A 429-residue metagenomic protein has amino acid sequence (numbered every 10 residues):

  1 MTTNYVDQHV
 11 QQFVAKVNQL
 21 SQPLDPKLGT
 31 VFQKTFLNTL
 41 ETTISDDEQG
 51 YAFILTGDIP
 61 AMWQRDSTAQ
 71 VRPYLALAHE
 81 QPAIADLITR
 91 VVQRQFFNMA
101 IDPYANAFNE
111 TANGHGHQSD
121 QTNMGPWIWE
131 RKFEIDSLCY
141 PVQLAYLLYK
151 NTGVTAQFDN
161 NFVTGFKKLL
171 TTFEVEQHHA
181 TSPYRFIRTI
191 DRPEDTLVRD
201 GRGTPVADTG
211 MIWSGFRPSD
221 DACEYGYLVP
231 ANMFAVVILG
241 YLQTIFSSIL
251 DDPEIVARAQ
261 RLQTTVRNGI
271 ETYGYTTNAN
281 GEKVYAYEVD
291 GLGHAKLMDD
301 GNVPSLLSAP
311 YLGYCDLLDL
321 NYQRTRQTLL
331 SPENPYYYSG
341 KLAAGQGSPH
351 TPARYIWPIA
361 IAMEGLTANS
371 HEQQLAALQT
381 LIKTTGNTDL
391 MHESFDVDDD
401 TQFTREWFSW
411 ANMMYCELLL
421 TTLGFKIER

Functional and structural regions predicted by a protein language model:
M1-G29, P82-V92, K168-D191, Y314 (+1 more regions): Long, acidic, intrinsically disordered low-complexity segments
M1-R65: Low-complexity, Ser/Thr/Pro/Gly-enriched N-terminal "stalk/linker" regions
N4, N18-K34, L147, E194-V198 (+6 more regions): Hydrophobic alpha-helical transmembrane segments of multi-pass integral membrane proteins
V10-L24, T68-P82, Y140-T155, M233-D252 (+3 more regions): Well-ordered alpha-helical scaffold segments within catalytic/enzyme domains
V31, P82-N98, V154-E174, L242-Y273 (+2 more regions): Extended, well-ordered alpha-helical scaffold segments
P60-I88, V92-P193, F408-L423: Aromatic-rich carbohydrate-recognition surfaces in CAZymes
A100-Y104, F108-T111, H117-T122, L170-V236 (+2 more regions): Extended ligand-binding clefts on enzyme/binding-domain cores
S119-P126, R131-E134, K296-D316, R354-R429: C-terminal capping/lid segments that line or modulate ligand- or cofactor-binding pockets
